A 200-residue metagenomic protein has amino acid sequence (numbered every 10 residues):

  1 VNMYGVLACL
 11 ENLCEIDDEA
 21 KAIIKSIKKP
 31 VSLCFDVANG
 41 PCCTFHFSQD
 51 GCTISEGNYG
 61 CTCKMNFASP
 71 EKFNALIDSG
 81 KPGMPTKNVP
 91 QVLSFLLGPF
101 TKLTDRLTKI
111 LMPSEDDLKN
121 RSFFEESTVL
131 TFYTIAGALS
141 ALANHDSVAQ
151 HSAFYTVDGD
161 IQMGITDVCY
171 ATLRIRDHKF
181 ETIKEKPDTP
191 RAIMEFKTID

Functional and structural regions predicted by a protein language model:
V1-C52, G83-Y170, R176: Acidic, aliphatic-rich amphipathic alpha-helical segments
C42-D78, Y170-I199: Low-complexity, glycine/alanine/valine/leucine- and proline-rich hydrophobic stretches
